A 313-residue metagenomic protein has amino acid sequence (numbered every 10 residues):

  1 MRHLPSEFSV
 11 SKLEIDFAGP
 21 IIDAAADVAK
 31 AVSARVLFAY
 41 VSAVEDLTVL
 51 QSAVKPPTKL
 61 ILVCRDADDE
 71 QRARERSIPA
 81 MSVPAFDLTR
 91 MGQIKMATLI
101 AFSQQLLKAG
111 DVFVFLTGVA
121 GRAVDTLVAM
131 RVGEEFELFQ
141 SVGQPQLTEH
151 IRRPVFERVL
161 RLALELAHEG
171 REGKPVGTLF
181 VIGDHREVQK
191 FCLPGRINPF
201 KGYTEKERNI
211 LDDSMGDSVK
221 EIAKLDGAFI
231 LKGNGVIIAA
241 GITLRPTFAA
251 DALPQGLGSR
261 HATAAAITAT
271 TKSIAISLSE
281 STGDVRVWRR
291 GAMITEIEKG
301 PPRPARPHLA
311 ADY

Functional and structural regions predicted by a protein language model:
M1-L4: Extended, compositionally biased accessory segments flanking or bridging domains
E7-I267, T271, A275-Y313: Divalent-cation
